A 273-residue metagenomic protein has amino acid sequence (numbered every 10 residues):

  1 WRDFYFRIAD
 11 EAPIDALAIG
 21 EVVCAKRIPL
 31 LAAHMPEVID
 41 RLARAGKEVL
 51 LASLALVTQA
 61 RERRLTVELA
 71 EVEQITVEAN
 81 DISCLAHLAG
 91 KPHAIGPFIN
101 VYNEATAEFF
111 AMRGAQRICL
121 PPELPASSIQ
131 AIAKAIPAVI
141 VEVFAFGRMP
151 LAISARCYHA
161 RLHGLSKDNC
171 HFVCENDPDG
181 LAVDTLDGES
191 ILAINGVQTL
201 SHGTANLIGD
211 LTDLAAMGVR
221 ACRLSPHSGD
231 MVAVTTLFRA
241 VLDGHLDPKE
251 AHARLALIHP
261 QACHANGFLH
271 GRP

Functional and structural regions predicted by a protein language model:
W1-V101, C119-L120, A126-P273: Active-site pocket-lining/capping segments in soluble small-molecule metabolic enzymes
Y102-T106: Short, glycine/polar-rich helix-capping loops at beta-to-alpha or helix-loop-helix junctions that flank or form
A115: Residues lining hydrophobic/aromatic ligand-binding pockets adjacent to catalytic sites
